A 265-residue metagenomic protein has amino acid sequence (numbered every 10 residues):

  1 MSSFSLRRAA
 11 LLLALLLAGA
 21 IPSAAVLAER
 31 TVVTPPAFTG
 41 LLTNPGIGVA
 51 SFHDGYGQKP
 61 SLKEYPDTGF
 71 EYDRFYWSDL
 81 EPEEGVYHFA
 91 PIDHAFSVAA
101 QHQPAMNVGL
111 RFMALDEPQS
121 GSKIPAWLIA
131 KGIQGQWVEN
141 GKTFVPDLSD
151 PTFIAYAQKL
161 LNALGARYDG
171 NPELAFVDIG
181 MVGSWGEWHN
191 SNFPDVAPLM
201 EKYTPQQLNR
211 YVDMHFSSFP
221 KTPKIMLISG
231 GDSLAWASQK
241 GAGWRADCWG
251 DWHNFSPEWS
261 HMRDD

Functional and structural regions predicted by a protein language model:
S2-L11: Bacterial N-terminal signal peptides that target proteins for export
A10-I21: Bacterial N-terminal signal peptides
P22-V26: Cleavable N-terminal signal peptides
L27-T152, C248-D251: N-terminal substrate-binding region of glycoside hydrolase catalytic domains
R30-K59, D67-G69, A100, D178-G186 (+1 more regions): Catalytic-core regions of glycoside hydrolase
A95-H102, M106, Q136-D178, Q207-M214: An active-site-proximal structural segment forming one wall of the substrate-binding cleft that immediately precedes
A105, L115, G170, K221-T222: Short, well-ordered coil loops that connect the C-terminus of an alpha-helix to the N-terminus of a beta-strand
R111-S122, E173-M181, Y211: Active-site cradle of extracellular carbohydrate-active enzymes
